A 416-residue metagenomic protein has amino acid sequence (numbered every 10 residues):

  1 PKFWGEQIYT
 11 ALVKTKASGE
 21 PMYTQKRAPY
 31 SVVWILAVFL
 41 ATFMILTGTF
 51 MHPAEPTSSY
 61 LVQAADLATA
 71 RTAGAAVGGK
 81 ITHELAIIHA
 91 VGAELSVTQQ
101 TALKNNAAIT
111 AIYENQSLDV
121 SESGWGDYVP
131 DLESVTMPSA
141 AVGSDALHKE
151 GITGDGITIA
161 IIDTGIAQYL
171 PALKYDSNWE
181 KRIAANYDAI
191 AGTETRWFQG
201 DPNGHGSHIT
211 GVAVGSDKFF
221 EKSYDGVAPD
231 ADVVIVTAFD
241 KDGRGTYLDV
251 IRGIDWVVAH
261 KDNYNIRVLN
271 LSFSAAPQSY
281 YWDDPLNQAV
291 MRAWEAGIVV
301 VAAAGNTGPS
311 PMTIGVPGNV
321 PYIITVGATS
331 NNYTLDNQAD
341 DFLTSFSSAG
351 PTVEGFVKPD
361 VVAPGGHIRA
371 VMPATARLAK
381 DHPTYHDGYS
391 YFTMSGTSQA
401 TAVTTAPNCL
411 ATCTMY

Functional and structural regions predicted by a protein language model:
F3, Y9, S18-G19, Y23 (+4 more regions): Autoinhibitory propeptides
T15, T82-H83, T136, I266-L271 (+3 more regions): C-terminal subdomain of the subtilisin-like protease fold in secreted/lumenal serine endopeptidases
W34-T47: Bacterial N-terminal signal peptides
I45-P56: Sec-dependent signal peptide cleavage junction
S58-A68: Short, surface-exposed ligand-recognition loops at beta-strand->loop->(often short) alpha-helix junctions that present
T69, H148, T153-D155, S216-F220 (+5 more regions): Substrate-binding/access-modulating region of protease and related hydrolase catalytic domains
A146-Y187, A191-L248, D262-V268, E295 (+5 more regions): Subtilisin-like serine protease catalytic core
A191-F198, D341-S347, H386-T393: Short beta-alpha connecting loops at secondary-structure transitions that line or flank enzyme active sites
